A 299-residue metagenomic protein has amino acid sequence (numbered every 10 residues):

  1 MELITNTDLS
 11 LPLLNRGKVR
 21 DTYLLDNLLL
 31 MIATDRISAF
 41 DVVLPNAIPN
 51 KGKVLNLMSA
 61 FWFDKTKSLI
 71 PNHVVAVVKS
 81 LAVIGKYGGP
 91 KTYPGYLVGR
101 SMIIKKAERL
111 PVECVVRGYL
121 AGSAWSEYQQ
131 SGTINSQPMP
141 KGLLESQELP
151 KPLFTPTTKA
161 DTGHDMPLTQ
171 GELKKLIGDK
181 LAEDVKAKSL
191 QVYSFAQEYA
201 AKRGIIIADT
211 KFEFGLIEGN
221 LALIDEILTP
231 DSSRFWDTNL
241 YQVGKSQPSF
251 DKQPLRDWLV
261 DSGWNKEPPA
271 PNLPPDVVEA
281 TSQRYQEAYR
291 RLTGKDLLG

Functional and structural regions predicted by a protein language model:
M1-K159, K266-N272, D276-G299: Active-site loop/lid in soluble adenylation, ligation, and acyl-transfer enzymes
L28, R109-P111, R203-I207, E218-A222 (+1 more regions): Coil-to-beta-strand transition motifs
T34, F195, A222-P230: Catalytic cores of nucleic-acid ligases and guanylyltransferases
S38-D41, M166-I177, G263-P269: A short small-residue
V116, I207-I227: Conserved metal-phosphate-binding beta-hairpin within the catalytic cores of diverse ATP-dependent phosphoryl-transfer
Q147-D179: A short mid-domain helix/strand-loop element embedded in enzyme catalytic domains that forms or borders the active-site
I177-A208: A long amphipathic alpha-helix within ATP-dependent nucleotide-binding catalytic cores
I227-A288: C-terminal helix-cap and adjacent tail motif
